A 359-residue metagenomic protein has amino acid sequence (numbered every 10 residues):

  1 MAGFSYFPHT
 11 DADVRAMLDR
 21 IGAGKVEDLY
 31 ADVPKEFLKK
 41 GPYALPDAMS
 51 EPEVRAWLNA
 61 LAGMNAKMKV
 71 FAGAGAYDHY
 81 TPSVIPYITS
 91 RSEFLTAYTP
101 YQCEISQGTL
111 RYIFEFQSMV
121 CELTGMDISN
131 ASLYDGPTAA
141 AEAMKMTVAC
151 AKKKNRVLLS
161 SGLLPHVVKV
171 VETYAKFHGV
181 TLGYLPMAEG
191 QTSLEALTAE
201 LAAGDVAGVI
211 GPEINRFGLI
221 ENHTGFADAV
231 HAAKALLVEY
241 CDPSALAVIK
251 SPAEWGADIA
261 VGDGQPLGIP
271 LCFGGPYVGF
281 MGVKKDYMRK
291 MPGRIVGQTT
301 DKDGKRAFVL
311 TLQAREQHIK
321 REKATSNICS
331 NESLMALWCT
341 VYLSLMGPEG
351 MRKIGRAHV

Functional and structural regions predicted by a protein language model:
M1-L18: Charged, compositionally biased N-terminal leader segments and the immediate start of the first structured element
L29, A253-P270: Conserved active-site segment immediately N-terminal to the catalytic lysine that forms the internal aldimine
L29, V120, V171-E172, V209 (+4 more regions): Buried hydrophobic positions in well-ordered alpha/beta secondary-structure cores of metabolic enzymes
A31-E115, C121, I319: N-terminal entrance/gating region of PLP-dependent enzymes' catalytic architecture
H79-F94, Y98-D205: PLP-dependent aspartate aminotransferase-fold enzymes
L164-H166, S244-A247, P266-L271, R289: Short gly/pro/ser/thr-enriched loop/turn and capping motifs at secondary-structure boundaries
G190-S244, P266: Active-site phosphate-binding strand-loop segment of PLP-dependent enzymes
L267-R356: Active-site C-terminal subdomain of aminotransferase-like
